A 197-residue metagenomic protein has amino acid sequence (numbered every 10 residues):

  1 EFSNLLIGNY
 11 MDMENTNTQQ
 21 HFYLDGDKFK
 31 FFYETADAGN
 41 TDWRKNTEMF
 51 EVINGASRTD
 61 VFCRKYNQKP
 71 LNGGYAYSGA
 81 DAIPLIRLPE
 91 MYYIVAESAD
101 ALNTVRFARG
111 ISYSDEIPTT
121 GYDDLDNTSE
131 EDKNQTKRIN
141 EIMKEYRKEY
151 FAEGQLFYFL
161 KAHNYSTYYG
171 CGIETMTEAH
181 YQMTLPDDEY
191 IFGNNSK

Functional and structural regions predicted by a protein language model:
E1-D25, Y33-K197: Acidic/polar-rich alpha-helix caps and helix-coil junctions
